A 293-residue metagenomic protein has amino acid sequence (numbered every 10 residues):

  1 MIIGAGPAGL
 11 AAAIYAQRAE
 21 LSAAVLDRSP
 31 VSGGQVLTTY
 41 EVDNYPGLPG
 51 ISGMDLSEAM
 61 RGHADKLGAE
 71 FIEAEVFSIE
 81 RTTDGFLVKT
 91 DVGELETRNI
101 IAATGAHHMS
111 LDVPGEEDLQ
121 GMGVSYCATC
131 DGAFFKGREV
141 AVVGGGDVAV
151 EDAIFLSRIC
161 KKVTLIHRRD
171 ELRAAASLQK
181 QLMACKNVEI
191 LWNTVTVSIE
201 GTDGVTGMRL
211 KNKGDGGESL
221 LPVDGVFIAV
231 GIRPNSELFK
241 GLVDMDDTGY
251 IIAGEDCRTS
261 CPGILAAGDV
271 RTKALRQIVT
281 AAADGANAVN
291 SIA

Functional and structural regions predicted by a protein language model:
M1-A24, A153-S157: N-terminal Rossmann-like FAD-binding beta1-loop-alpha1 element of flavoenzymes
G6-P7, A106-H108, D147-V148, T272: Residue-level detector of alpha-helix initiation sites
Q17-T38, V163-A174: Glycine-rich FAD pyrophosphate-binding loop
L21, I154, R158-L165, V279-A293: Internal hydrophobic alpha-helix adjacent to the cofactor/substrate pocket in enzyme cavities
S29-G53, A175-M183: Conserved N-terminal glycine-rich FAD pyrophosphate-binding loop of Rossmann-like flavoproteins
A64-T83, L87-T90, E94-E96, R158-G254: A Rossmann-like FAD-binding core segment of flavoenzymes
H107, D112, E117-F134, V230-T280 (+2 more regions): FAD-site-proximal beta/loop scaffold in flavoenzymes
